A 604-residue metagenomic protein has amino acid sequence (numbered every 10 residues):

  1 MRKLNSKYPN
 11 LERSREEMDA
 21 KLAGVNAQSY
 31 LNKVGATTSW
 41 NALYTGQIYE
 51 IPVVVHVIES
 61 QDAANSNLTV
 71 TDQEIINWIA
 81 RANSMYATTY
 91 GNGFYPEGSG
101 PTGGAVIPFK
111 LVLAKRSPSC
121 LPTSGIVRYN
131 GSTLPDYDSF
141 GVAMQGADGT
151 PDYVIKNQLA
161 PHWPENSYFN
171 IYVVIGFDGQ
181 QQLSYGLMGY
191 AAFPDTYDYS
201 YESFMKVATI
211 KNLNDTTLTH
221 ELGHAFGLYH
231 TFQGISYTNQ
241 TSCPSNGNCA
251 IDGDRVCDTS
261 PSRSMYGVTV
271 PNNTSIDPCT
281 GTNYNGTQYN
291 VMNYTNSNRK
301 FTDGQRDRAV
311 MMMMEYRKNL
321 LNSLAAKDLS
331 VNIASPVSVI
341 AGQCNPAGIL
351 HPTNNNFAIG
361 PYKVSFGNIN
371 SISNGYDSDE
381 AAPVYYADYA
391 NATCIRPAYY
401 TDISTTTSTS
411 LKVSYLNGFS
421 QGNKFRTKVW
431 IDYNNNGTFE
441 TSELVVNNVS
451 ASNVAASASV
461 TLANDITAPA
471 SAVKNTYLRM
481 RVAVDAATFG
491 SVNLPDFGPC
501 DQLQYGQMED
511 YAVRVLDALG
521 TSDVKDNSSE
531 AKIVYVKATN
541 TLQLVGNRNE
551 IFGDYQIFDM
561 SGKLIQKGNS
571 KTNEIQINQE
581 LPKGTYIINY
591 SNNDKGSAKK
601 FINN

Functional and structural regions predicted by a protein language model:
M1-H162, A326-V331: Propeptide-to-catalytic entry region of secreted or membrane-anchored zinc metalloproteases
Y44-E50, T102-V106, P161-S167, D195-Y199 (+3 more regions): Extracellular/periplasmic catalytic domains that process cell-envelope and extracellular macromolecules
A80-G91, H224-L228, M314, K318: Sec-exported extracytoplasmic/periplasmic mature domains
V142-G234, E443: Active-site-proximal segment of zinc-dependent metalloprotease catalytic domains
A208-R299: The catalytic-center signature of Zn2+-dependent metalloproteases
T295-I340: Pan-zinc metallopeptidase signature
V331-L519: A broad "non-catalytic interaction surface" signal
V524-N604: C-terminal outer-membrane/trafficking sorting elements
